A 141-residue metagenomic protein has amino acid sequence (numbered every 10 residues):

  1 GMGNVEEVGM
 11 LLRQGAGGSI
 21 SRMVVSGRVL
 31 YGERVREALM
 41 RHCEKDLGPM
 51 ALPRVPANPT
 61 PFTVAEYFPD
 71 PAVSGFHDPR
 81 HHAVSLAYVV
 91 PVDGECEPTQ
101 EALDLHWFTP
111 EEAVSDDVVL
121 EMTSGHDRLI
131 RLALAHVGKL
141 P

Functional and structural regions predicted by a protein language model:
G1-V25, L52: N-terminal strand-loop-strand
G17-R22, H81, S85-P141: Nudix hydrolase/Nudix homology domain
G27, R41, F108-E111: Structural detector for helix-capping/boundary residues
Y31-G32: Surface-exposed loops/turns
G48-C96: Active-site segment of metal-dependent pyrophosphate-handling enzymes, primarily the Nudix hydrolase catalytic core
